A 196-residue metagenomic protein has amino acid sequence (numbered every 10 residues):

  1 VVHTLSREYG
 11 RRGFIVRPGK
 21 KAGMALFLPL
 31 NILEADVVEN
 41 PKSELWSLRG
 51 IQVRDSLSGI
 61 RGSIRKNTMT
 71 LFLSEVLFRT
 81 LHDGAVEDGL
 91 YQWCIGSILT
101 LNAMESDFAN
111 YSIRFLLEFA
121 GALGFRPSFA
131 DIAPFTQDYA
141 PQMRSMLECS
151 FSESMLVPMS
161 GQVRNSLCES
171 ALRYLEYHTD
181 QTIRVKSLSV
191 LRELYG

Functional and structural regions predicted by a protein language model:
V1-H3: Short aromatic-glycine-enriched beta-strand elements
L5-G196: Non-catalytic alpha-helical scaffolds and adjoining flexible linkers that form interface surfaces for assembly
